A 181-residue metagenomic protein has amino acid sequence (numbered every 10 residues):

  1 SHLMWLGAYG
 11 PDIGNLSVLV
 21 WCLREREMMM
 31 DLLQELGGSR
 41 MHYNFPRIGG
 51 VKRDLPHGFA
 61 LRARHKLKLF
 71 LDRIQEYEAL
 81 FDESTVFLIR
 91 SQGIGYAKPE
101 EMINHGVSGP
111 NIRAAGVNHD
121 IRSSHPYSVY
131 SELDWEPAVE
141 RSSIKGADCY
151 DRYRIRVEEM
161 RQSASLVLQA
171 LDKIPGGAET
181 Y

Functional and structural regions predicted by a protein language model:
S1-Y181: Active-site bordering "gate/hinge" segments that shape substrate access to catalytic or cofactor-binding pockets
